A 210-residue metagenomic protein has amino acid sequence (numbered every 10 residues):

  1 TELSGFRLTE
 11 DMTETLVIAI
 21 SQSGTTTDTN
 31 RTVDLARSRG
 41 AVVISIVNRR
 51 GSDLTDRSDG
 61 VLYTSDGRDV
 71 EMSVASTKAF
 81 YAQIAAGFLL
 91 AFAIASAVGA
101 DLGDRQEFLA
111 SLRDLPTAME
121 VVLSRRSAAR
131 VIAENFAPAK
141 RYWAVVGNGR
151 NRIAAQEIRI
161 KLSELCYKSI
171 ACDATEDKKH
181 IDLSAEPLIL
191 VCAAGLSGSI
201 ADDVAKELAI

Functional and structural regions predicted by a protein language model:
T1-I210: A SIS-like phosphosugar-recognition module
